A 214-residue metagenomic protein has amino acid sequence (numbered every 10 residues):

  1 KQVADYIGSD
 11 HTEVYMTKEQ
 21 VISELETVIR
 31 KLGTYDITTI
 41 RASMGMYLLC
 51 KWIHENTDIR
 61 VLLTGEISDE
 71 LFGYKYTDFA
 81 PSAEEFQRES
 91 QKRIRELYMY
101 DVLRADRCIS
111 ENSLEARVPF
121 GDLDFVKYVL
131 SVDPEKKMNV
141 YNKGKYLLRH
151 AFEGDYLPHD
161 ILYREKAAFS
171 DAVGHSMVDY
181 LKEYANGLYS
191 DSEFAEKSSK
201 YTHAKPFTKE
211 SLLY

Functional and structural regions predicted by a protein language model:
K1-D155, D171-Y184, T202-A204: ATP-dependent adenylate-handling active sites, centered on carboxylate activation for C-N bond formation
T57-R60, L188-Y214: Acidic, carboxylate-rich catalytic segments that either coordinate divalent cations
I67-D69, R164, E196, K209: Alpha-helical structural elements
N139, D155-A168, E193-S198: Short, surface-exposed acidic
